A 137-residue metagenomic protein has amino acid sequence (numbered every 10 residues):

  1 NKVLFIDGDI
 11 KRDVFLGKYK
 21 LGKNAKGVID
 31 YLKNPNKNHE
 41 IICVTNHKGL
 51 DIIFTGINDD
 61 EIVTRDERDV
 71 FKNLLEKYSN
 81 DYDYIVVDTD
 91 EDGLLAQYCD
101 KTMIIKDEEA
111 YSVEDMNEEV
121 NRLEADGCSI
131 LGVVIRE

Functional and structural regions predicted by a protein language model:
N1-K2, C128: Short phosphate-binding/catalytic loops that engage adenosine nucleotides
L4-I6, D51-I53, M103, L131-V134: Hydrophobic/aromatic beta-strand patches that form the interior of the parallel beta-sheet core in alpha/beta enzyme
F5-N80: P-loop/Walker-type NTP enzyme "switch/lid" segment
T64-E137: Conserved catalytic-core segment of NTP-binding enzymes
